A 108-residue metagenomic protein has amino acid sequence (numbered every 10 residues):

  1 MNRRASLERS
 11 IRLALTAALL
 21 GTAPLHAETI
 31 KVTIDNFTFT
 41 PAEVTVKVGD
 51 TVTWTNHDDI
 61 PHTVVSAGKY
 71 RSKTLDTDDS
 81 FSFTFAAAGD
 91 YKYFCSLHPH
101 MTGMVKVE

Functional and structural regions predicted by a protein language model:
N2-E108: Extracytoplasmic copper-binding redox domains, predominantly the cupredoxin/blue-copper superfamily
